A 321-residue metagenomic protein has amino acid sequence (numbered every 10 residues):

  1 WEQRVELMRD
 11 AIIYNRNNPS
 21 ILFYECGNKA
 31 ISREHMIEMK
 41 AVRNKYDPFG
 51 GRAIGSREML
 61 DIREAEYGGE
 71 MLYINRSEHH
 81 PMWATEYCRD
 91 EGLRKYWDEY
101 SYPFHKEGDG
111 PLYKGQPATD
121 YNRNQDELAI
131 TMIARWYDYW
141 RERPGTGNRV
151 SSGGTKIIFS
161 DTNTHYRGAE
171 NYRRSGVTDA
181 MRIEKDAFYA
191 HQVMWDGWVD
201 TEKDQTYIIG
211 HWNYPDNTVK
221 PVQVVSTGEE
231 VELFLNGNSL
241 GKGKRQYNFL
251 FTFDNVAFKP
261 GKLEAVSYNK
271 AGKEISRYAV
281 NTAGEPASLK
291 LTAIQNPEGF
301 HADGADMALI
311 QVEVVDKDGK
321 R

Functional and structural regions predicted by a protein language model:
W1-A187, H191, D200-P215, Q246 (+1 more regions): Substrate-binding/catalytic cleft of secreted carbohydrate-active enzymes, primarily glycoside hydrolases
Y14-N18, K45-G50, R143-R149, F234 (+3 more regions): Secondary-structure transition/capping motifs at alpha-helix termini and the adjoining loop/turn into the next element
K156-K290, K320-R321: Catalytic cores of secreted or luminal carbohydrate-active enzymes
W212-T218, P297-A308: Short, solvent-exposed loop/linker segments at the N-terminal edge of repeated beta-sheet extracellular domains
V224-V225, A305-R321: Beta-strand-rich structural segments
L235-S239, N248-T252, I294-P297, A305-E313: Asp-box/BNR beta-propeller blade signature and adjacent active/binding-site loops in extracellular glycan-interacting
A283-D303: Low-complexity, acidic Ser/Thr/Pro/Gly-rich terminal tails and inter-domain linkers that flank the onset of structured
